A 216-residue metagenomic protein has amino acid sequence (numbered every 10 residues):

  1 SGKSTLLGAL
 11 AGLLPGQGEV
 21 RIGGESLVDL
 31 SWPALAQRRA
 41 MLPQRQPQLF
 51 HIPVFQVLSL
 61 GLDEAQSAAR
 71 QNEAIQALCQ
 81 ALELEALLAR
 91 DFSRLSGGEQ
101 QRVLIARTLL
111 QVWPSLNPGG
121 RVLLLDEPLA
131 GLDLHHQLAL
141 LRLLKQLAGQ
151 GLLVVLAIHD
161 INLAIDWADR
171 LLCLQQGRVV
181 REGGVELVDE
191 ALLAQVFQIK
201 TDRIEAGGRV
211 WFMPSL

Functional and structural regions predicted by a protein language model:
A11: Helix-to-loop junction immediately C-terminal to a conserved catalytic motif
G18-S26: Conserved ABC transporter NBD signature motif
S26-A40: ABC ATPase NBD coupling module
N72-L87: Conserved ABC ATPase "signature" region
D91-L95, E99-Q101: Conserved ABC ATPase signature
P118, L123-E127: Catalytic Walker B motif of ABC-type/P-loop ATPase nucleotide-binding domains
I158-H159: H-loop/switch region of ABC-family ATPase nucleotide-binding domains
E190, A194-L216: ABC ATPase nucleotide-binding domains
